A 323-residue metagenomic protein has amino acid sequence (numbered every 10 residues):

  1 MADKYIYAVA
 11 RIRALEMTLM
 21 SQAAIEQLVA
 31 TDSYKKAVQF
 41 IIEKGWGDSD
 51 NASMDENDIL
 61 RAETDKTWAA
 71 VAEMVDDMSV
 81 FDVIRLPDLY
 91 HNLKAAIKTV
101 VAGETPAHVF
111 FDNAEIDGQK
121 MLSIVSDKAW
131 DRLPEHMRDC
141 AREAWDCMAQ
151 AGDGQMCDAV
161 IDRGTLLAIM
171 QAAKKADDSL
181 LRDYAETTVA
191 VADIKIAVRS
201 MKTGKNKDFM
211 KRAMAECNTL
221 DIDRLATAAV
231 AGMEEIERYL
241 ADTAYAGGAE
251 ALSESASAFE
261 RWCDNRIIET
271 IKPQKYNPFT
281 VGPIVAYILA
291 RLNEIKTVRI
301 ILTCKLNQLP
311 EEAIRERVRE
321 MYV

Functional and structural regions predicted by a protein language model:
M1-V323: N-terminal domain-start signal
